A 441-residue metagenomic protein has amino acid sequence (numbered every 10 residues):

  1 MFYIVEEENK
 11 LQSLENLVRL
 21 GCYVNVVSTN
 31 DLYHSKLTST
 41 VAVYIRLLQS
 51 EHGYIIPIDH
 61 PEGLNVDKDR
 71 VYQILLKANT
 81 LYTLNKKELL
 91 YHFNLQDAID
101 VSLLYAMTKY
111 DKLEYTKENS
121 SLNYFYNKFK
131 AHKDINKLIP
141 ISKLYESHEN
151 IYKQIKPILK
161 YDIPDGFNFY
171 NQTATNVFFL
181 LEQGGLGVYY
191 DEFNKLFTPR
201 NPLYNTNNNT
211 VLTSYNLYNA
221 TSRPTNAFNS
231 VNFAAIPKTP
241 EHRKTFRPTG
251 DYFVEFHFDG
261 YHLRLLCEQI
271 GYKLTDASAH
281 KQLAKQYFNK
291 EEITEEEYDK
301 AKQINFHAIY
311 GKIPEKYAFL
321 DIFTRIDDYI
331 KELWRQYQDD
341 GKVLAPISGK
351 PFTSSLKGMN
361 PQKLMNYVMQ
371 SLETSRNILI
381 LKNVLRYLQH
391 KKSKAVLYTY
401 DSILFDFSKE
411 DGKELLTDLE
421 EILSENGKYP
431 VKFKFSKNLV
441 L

Functional and structural regions predicted by a protein language model:
F2-E8, R19-D162: Conserved DEDDh/DEDDy metal-dependent 3′-5′ exonuclease domain
L14-G21, Y72-T80, F246-G250, F288-E292: Flexible, charged surface loops at secondary-structure boundaries
N30-T40, Y44-E51, I58-L64, N194-E295 (+3 more regions): Acidic, glycine-rich two-metal-ion catalytic cores of nucleic acid-processing enzymes
N79-L90, H257, E315, L397 (+1 more regions): Short glycine-rich phosphate-binding loop at a beta-alpha junction
L90-H92, Q96-I163, A174-G184, N229 (+1 more regions): Helical catalytic core of nucleic-acid polymerases
P140-I141, Y145, F179-D191, P314 (+1 more regions): Catalytic palm subdomain of template-directed nucleic-acid polymerases, centered on the conserved carboxylate motif
N168-F169, Y190-N194: Short, charged, amphipathic alpha-helical segments
Y429-L441: Short proline/glycine- and acidic-rich turn/helix-capping motifs at secondary-structure junctions
